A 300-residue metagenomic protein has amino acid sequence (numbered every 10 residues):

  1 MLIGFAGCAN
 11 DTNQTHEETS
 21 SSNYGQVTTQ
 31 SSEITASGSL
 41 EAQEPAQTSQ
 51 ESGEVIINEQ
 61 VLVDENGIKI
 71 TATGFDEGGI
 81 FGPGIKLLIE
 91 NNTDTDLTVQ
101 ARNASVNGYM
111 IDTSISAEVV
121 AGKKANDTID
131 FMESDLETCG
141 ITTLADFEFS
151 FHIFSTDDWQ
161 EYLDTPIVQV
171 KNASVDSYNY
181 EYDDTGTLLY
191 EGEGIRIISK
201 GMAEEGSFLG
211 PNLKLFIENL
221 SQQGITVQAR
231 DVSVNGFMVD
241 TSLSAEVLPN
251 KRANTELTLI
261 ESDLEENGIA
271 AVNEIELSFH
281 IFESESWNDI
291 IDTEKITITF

Functional and structural regions predicted by a protein language model:
G4-G7: C-terminal motif of bacterial Sec signal peptides marking the signal peptidase cleavage site
A9-A72, D183-Y190: N-terminal, intrinsically disordered, polar/charged segments of Gram-positive cell-envelope systems that serve as
Q50-F75, L163-E204, D289-F300: Transition segment at domain starts
I56, K69-G74, K86, I111-S116 (+6 more regions): Short structured motifs
G78-I80, Y109-D164, F237-W287: Short, solvent-exposed, Trp/other aromatic-anchored flexible loops in extracytoplasmic proteins
G79-K86, F208-K214, D292: Short, solvent-exposed loop/turn segments enriched in Ser/Thr/Gly
I89-T93, F216-S221: Asparagine-centered strand-capping/turn motif at beta-strand->loop junctions
T95-N103, Q223-D231: Short, hydrophobic/aromatic beta-strand segments
